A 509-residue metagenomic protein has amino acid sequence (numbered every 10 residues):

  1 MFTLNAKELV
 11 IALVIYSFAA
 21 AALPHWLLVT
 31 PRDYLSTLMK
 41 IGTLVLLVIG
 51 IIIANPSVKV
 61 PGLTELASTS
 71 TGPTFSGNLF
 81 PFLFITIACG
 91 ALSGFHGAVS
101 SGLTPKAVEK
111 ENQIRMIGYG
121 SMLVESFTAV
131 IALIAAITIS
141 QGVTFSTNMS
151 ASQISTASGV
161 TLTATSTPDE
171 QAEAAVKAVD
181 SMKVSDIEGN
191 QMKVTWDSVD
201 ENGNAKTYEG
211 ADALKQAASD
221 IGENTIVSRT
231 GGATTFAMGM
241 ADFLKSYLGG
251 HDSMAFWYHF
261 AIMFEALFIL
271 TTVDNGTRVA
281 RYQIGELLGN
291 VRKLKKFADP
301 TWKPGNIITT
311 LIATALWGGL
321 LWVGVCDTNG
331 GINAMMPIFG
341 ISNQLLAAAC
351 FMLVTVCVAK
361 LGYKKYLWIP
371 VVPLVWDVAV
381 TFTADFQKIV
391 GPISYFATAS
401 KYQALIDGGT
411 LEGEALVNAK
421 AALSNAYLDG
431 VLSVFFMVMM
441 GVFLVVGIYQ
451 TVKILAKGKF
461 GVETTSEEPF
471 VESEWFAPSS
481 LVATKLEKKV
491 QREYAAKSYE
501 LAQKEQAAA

Functional and structural regions predicted by a protein language model:
M1, N5-A6, P31, L35-S36 (+4 more regions): C-terminal membrane-solvent junction of multi-pass transporters and transport-like membrane proteins
M1, S101-S126, E201, A218-T225 (+2 more regions): Helix-loop-helix connectors at the membrane interface of multi-pass transporters/channels
M1-I11, A19-A21, I41-S68, T138-S140 (+1 more regions): Hydrophobic alpha-helical segments and their helix-loop junctions in multi-pass secondary transporters
A6-L23, I49-P56, T69-E109, I117 (+6 more regions): Hydrophobic, membrane-embedded alpha-helices of multi-pass small-molecule transporters
T37-V58, R115-V143, V160-L162, A174 (+8 more regions): Selective recognition of specific alpha-helical transmembrane segments in multi-pass small-molecule
G118-V130, T230-G232, H251-A261, A266 (+3 more regions): Loop-to-transmembrane helix boundary motifs in multi-pass membrane proteins
Q141-Y247, K388-L423: Low-complexity, proline/glycine-enriched hydrophobic segments characteristic of transmembrane helices
T465-A509: Long, low-complexity, intrinsically disordered cytosolic termini of multi-pass membrane proteins
